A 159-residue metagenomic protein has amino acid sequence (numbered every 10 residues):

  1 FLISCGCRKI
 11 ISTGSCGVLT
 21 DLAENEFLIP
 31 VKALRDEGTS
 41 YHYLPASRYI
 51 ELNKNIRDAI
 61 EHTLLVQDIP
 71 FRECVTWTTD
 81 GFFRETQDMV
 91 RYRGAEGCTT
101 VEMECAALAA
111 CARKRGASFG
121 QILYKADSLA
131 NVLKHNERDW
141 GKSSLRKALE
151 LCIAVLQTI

Functional and structural regions predicted by a protein language model:
F1-I50, K54-N55, A59, K114: Metabolite-binding pocket within alpha/beta catalytic cores that recognizes anionic/polar moieties
R8-K9, T99, S118: Short acidic/polar active-site loop segments enriched in Thr and Asp
G17, A33, W77-F82, A107 (+1 more regions): Glycine-rich beta-alpha junction loops
S47-A95: Active-site rim beta-loop-alpha module in soluble metabolic enzymes
A59-Q67, C111, L151-I159: Generic non-transmembrane alpha-helical segments
A106-W140: Zn-dependent metallopeptidase/amidohydrolase metal-coordination segment
L129-I159: His/Asp/Glu-rich mid-to-C-terminal helical/loop segments that flank catalytic regions of hydrolases
